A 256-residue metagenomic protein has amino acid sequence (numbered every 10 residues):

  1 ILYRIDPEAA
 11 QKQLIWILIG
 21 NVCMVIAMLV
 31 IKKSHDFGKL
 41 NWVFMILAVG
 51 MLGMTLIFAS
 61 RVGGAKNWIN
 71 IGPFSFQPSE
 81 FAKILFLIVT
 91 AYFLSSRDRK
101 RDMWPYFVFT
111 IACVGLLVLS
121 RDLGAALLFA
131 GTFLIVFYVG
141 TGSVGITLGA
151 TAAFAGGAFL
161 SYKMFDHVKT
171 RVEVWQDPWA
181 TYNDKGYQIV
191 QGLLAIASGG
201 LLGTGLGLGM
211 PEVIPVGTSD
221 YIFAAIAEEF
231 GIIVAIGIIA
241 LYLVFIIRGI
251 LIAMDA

Functional and structural regions predicted by a protein language model:
L2-Q188, A224-A256: Hydrophobic alpha-helical transmembrane segments of multi-pass inner membrane proteins, especially in bacterial systems
G186-G207: Extracytosolic (periplasmic/ER-lumenal) interhelical loops and adjacent juxtamembrane/interface segments of multi-pass
G200-I233, A253: Long extracytoplasmic/lumenal interhelical loops at the membrane interface of multi-pass membrane proteins
